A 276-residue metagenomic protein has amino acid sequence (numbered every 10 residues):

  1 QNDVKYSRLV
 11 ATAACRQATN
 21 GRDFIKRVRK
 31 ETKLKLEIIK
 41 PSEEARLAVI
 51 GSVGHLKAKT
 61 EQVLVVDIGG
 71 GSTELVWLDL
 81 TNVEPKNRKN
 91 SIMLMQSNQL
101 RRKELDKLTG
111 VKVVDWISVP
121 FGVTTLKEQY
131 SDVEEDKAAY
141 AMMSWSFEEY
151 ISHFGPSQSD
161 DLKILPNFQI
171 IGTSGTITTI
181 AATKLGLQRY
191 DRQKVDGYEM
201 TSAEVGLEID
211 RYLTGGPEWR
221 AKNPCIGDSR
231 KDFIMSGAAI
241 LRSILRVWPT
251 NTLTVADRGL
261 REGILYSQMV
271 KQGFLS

Functional and structural regions predicted by a protein language model:
Q1-V4, A13-Q62, W77, P85-S276: Helical "lid/coupling" subdomains associated with nucleotide-phosphate turnover
V66-I68: Catalytic cores of RNA-modifying enzymes
G70-L78: Acidic, divalent-metal-coordinating active-site segment for phosphoryl/phosphodiester hydrolysis, typified by short
T81: Active-site loops of AMP-binding adenylate-forming
